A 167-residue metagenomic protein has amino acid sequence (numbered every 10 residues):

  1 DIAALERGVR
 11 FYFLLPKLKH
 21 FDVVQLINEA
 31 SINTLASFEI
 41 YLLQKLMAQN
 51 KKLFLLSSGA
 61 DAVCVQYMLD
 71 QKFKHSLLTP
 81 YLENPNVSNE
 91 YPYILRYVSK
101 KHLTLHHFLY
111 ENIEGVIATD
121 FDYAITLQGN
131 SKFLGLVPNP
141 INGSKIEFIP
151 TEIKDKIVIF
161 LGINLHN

Functional and structural regions predicted by a protein language model:
I2-L15: Glycine-rich, highly charged phosphate/nucleotide-binding loops
L15-F38, K52-L56: Short N-terminal targeting/anchoring amphipathic segment
L18, L69-K74, H106-E111: A conserved, positively charged/aromatic
I32-L35, D61-Q66, A124-Q128, S144-K145 (+1 more regions): Short catalytic/ligand-binding loop motif for oxyanion handling, primarily in non-cytosolic enzymes, centered on
L46-L53, I113: A short helix->loop->beta-strand "cap" motif at the edges of active sites that frequently abuts
L55-S99: Acceptor-binding helix/loop patch of EC 2.4 sugar-transfer enzymes, predominantly nucleotide-sugar-dependent
C64-V65, Y93-G135: A short, active-site helix/loop in glycosyltransferases that binds the activated sugar's phosphate group
G135-N167: Conserved donor-binding/catalytic core segment of Leloir-type glycosyltransferases
